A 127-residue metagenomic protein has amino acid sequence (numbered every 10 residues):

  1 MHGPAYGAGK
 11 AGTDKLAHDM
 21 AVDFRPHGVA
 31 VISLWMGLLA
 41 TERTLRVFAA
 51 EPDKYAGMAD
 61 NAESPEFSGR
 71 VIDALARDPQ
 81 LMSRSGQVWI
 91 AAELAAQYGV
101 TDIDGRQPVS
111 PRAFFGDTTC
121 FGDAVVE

Functional and structural regions predicted by a protein language model:
M1-P26, M36-L39, L45, A49-E51: Catalytic loop of short-chain dehydrogenase/reductase
A30: Residue-level detector of anion-binding/catalytic polar loops
S33, Y55-E127: C-terminal helical subdomain
A40-T41, Q97: Flexible loop/turn segments at secondary-structure boundaries
